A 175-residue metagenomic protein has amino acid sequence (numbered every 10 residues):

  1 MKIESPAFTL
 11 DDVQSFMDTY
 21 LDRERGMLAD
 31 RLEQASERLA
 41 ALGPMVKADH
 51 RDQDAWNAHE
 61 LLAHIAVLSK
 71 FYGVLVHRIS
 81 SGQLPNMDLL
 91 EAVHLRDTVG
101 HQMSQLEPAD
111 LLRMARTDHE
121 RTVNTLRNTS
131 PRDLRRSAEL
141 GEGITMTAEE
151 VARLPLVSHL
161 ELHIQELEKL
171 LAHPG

Functional and structural regions predicted by a protein language model:
K2-F16, A48-H94, L134-G175: Short, contiguous alpha-helical
V13-L28: Short, charged, low-complexity loops and linkers
Y20-R23, R96-L111, E142-E150: Acidic/His metal-coordination segments adjacent to aromatic residues that form catalytic metal sites in metalloenzymes
R25-L32, A58, P108-A115, A152-L156 (+1 more regions): Hydrophobic packing residues in well-ordered alpha-helices of helical domains and bundles
M27-L42, R51-D52: Short, contiguous, helix-prone interaction/anchoring segments in small proteins
R31-L32, R96-R136: Acidic/histidine-rich alpha-helical segments that form the ligand environment of transition-metal centers
S36-G43, S69-G73, H77, R116-S130 (+2 more regions): Structural signal for well-ordered, non-membrane alpha-helices
